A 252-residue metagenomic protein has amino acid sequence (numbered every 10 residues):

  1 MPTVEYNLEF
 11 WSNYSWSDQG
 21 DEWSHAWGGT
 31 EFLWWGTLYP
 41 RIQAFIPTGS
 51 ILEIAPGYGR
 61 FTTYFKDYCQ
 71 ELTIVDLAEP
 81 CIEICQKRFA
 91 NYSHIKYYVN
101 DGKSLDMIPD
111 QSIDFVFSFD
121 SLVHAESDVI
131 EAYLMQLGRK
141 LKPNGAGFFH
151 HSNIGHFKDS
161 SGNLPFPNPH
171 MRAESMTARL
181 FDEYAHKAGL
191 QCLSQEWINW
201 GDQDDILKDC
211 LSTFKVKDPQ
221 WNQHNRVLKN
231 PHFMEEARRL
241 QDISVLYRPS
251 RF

Functional and structural regions predicted by a protein language model:
M1-S50, G57-M107, A125-A132, A146-F252: Class I (Rossmann-like) S-adenosyl-L-methionine-dependent methyltransferase catalytic domain, capturing the SAM-binding
T62, D110, D120: Conserved acidic functional residues
L105, L122, R139: Glycine-/small-residue-rich active-site loops that bind phosphorylated ligands and cofactors
D106-V116: A short acidic, Gly/Pro-enriched loop at the edge of an enzyme's catalytic core that lines a small-molecule cofactor
F115-D128: A short SAM/SAH-binding and catalytic strip from SAM-dependent methyltransferases
E131-P143: A short glycine-rich, Lys/Arg-flanked "PGG" loop and its adjoining helix->strand segment in the class I
